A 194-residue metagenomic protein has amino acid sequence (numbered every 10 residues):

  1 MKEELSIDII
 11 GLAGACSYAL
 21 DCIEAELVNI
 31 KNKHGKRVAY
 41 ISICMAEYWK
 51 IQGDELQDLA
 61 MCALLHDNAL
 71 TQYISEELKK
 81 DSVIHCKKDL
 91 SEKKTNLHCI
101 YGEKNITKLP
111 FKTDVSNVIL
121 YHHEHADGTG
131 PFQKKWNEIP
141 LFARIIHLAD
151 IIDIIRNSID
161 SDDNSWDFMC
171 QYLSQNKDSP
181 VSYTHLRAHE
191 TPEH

Functional and structural regions predicted by a protein language model:
M1-S116, L120, E124, K135-E138 (+2 more regions): Acidic/His-rich, divalent-metal-binding segments that scaffold phosphate/diphosphate chemistry
Q57, P140-H147, Q171: Amphipathic alpha-helical "output/dimerization" segments
Y101-G102, I119, C170, S174-K177 (+1 more regions): Long, mid-chain structured domain cores
T129: Catalytic, metal-anchored helix/loop core of enzyme active sites in primary metabolism
R144-R156: Conserved beta-strand-loop-short alpha-helix elements that form and flank the Mn2+/Mg2+-coordinating active site
D153-D178: Active-site-proximal, acidic helix/loop segment immediately C-terminal to a metal-coordinating Asp/Glu
T184-E193: Conserved small/polar residues in nucleotide/adenosyl-binding loops
